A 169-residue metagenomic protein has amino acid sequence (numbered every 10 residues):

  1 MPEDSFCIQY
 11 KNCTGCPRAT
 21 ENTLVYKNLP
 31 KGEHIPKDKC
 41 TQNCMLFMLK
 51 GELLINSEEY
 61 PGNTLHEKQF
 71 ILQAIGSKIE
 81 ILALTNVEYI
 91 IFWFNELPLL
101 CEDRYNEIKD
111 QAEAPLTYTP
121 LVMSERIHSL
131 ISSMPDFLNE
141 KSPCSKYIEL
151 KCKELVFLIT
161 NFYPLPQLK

Functional and structural regions predicted by a protein language model:
M1-A19, N139-P143: A short, N-terminal "cap"/entry segment at the start of jelly-roll beta-barrel domains of the cupin/DSBH fold
M1-C7, K39, M45, S129: Charged/polar interaction segments and conserved charged motifs
K11-C13, I35, K169: A short, terminal or domain-edge coil/loop segment
R18-Q111: N-terminal regulatory/effector-sensing and dimerization cores that precede helix-turn-helix DNA-binding domains
F92-N95, A114-Y118, P135-E140: A general structural signal for short secondary-structure boundary/capping elements
R104-S129: Aromatic/histidine-rich interaction motifs
V122-K169: An amphipathic alpha-helical interaction segment
